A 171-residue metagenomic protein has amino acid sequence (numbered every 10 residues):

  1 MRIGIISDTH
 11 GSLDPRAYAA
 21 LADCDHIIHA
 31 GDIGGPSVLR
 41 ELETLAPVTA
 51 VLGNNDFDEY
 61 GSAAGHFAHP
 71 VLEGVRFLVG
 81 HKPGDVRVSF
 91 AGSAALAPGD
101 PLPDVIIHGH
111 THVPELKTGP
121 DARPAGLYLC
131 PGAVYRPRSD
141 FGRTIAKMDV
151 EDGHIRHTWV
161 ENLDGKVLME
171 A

Functional and structural regions predicted by a protein language model:
M1-V48, Y60-F67, G74, F141-T144 (+1 more regions): N-terminal active-site segment of His-dependent metallophosphoesterases
D8, I27, D32, L42 (+5 more regions): Divalent metal-coordination and catalytic microenvironments
G11, G35, D56, G84 (+1 more regions): Short, glycine/acidic-enriched loop or turn micro-motifs at the edges of active sites
A19-D23, V71, G99-L102, R123: Flexible, charged surface loops at secondary-structure boundaries
T49, P83-H154, T158: Conserved beta-sheet core of the metallophosphoesterase superfamily
L52-D58, S62-L102: Glycine/small-residue-rich loop that forms an oxyanion/phosphate-binding "nest" at active or ligand-binding sites
T158-E170: Short, solvent-exposed aromatic-acidic interface loops
